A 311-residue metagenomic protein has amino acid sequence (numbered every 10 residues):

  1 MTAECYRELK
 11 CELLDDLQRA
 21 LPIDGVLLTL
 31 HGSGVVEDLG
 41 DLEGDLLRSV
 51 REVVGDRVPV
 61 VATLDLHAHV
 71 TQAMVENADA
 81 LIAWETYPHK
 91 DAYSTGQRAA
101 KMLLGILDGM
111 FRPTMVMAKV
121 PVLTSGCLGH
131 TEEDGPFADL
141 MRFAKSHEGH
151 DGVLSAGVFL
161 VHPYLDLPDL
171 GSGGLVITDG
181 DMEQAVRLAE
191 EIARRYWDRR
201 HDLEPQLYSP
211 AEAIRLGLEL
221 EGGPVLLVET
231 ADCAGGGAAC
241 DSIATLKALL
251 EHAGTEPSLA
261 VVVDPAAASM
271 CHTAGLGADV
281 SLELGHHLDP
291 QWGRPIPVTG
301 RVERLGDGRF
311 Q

Functional and structural regions predicted by a protein language model:
M1-D16, G171, L175-T178, M182: N-terminal glycine-rich anion-binding loop in soluble enzyme alpha/beta folds
T2-K10, L17-F111, P224, E229-I243 (+2 more regions): Active-site histidine-anchored catalytic micro-motif
L28-H31, H67, T114-M117, F159-L160 (+1 more regions): Core alpha/beta catalytic barrel or barrel-like domain that forms the active/cofactor pocket in diverse metabolic
E76-D79, M110-K119, Y164-P168, R187: Short, compositionally biased low-complexity segments
G96, A100, L104-K145: Conserved anion/nucleotide-ligand pocket segment
T124-Q311: Hard-cation-handling environments
